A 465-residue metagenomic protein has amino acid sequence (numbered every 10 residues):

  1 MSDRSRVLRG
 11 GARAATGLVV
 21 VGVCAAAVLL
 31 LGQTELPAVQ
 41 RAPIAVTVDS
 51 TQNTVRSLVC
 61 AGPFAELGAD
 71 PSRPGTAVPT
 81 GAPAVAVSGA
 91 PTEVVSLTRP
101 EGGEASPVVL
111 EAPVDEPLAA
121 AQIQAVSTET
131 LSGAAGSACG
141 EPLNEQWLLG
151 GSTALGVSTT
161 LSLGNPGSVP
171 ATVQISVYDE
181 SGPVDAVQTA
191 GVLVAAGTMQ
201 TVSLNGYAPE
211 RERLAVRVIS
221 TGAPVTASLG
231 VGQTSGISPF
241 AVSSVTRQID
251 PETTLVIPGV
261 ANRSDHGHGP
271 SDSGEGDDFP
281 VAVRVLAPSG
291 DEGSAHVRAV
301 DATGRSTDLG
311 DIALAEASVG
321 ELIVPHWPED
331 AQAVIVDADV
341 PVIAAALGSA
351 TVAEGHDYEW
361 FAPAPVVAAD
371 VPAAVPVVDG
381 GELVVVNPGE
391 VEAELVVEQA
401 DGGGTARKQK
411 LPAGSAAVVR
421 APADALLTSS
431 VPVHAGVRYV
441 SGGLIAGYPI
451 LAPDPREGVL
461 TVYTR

Functional and structural regions predicted by a protein language model:
D3-V21, A27-G68, Q124-S162, V225-P288 (+2 more regions): Conserved functional hotspot residues at active sites or interaction interfaces
V48-Q52, L163-P183, S220-T221, E275-S306 (+3 more regions): Short acidic, flexible loop segments centered on an aromatic residue
F64-A105: Extracytoplasmic/periplasmic/luminal assembly and interaction segments in envelope/secretory/respiratory proteins
S88-G103, G182-A215, G304-A331, A400-L426: Intrinsically disordered, low-complexity Pro/Gly/Ser/Thr-rich segments with frequent PxxP/GP/PP motifs and embedded
E101-G133, S162, P166-A171, L193-V242 (+2 more regions): Hydrophobic, ordered structural segments
V187-T189, M199-T201, R213-A215, S238-V242 (+5 more regions): Transmembrane beta-barrel architecture of outer membranes
T246-D337: Long, internal scaffold/assembly segments composed of regular secondary structure
E390-E392, Q399-A417, A421-R456: C-terminal beta-sandwich/jelly-roll accessory domains of carbohydrate-active enzymes
